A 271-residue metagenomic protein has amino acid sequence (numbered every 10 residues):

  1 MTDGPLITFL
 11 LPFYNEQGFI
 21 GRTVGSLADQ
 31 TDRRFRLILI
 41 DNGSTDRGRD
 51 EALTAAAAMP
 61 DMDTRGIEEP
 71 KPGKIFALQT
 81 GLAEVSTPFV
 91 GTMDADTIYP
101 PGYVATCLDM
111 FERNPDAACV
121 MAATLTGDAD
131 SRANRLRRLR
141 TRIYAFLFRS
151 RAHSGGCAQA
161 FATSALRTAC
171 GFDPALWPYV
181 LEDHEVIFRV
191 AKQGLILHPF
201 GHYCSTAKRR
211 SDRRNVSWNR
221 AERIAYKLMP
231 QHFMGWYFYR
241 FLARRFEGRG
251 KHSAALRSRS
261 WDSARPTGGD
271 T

Functional and structural regions predicted by a protein language model:
M1-S26: N-proximal low-complexity "stem/linker" segments adjacent to membrane-targeting elements
G25-R34: Short, acidic, metal-binding catalytic loop of nucleotide-sugar glycosyltransferases
D41-D50, T97: A conserved acidic beta->alpha catalytic loop
E69-V85: Glycine-rich, basic loop-to-helix element that forms the pyrophosphate-binding segment of sugar-nucleotide handling
V90: Short aromatic/hydrophobic "clamp" motif used to bind/position activated sugar donors
G102-R132: Conserved donor NDP-sugar-binding/catalytic core segment of glycosyltransferases
A122-D128, R132-G156: Short, flexible, basic/aromatic active-site loop/helix in glycosyltransferases
P178-E185: Acidic donor-binding loop at a coil-to-helix junction in glycosyltransferase catalytic cores that engages
